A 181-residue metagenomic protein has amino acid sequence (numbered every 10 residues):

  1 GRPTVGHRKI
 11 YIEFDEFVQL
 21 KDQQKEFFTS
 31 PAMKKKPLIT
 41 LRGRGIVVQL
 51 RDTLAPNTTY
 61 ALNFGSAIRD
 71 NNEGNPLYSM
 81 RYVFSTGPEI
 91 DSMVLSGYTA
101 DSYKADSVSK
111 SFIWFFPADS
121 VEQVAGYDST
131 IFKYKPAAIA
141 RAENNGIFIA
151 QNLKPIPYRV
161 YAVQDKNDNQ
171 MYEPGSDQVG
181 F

Functional and structural regions predicted by a protein language model:
G1-N152, P157-R159, G175, V179: Acidic, low-complexity Ser/Thr/Gly/Pro-rich repeat segments typical of extracellular/periplasmic and surface-exposed
D165-P174, Q178: Acidic, glycine-anchored loop motifs typical of Ca2+
